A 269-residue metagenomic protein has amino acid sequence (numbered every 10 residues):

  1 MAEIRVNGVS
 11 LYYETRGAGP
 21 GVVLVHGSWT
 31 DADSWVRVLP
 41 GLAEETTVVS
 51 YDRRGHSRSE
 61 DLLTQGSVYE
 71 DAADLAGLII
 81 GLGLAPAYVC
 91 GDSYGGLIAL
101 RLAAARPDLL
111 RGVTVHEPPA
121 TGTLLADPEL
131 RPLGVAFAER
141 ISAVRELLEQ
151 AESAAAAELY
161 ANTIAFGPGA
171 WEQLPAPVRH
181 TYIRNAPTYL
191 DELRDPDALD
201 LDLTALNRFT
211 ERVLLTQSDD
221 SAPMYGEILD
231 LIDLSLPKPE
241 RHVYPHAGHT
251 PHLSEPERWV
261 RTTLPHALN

Functional and structural regions predicted by a protein language model:
A2-T64, L78: Conserved HGGG/HGGXW glycine-rich cap/lid loop of the alpha/beta-hydrolase fold
D52-H56, P119, A247-G248: Short beta-to-alpha linker loops that shape the active-site pocket of alpha/beta-hydrolase fold enzymes
Y69-A87: Conserved acidic catalytic loop of the alpha/beta-hydrolase fold
A85-L124: Conserved hydrolase catalytic core segment
P119-E149: A catalytic-pocket lid/entrance helix-loop region that shapes and gates access to the active site across common
E149-T188: Conserved alpha/beta-hydrolase catalytic His-Asp/Glu region
P175-L234, E240-V243: Conserved serine/cysteine hydrolase catalytic core
P237-N269: Catalytic active-site module of serine/aspartate enzymes centered on a nucleophile-bearing elbow/loop
